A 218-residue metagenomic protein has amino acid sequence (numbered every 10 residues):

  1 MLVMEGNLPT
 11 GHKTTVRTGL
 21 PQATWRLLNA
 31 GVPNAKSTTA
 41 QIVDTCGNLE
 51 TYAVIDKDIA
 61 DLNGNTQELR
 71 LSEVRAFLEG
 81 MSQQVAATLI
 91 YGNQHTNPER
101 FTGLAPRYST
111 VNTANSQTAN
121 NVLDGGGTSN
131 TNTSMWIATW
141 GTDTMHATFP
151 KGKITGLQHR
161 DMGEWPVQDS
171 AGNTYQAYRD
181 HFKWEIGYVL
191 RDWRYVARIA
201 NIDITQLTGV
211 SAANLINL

Functional and structural regions predicted by a protein language model:
M1, E5-T18, W25, A35-L218: Core alpha/beta structural scaffold of self-assembling particle/tube/pore-forming proteins
